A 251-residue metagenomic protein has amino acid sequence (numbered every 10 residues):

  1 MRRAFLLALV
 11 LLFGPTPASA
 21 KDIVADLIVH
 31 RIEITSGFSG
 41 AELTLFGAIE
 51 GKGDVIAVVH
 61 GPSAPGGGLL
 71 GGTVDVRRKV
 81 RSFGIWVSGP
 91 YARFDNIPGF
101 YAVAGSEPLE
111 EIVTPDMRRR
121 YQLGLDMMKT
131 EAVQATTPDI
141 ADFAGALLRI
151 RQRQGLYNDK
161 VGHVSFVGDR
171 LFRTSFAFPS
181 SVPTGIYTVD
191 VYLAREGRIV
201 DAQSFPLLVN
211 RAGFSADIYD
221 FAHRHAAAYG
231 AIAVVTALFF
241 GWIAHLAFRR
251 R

Functional and structural regions predicted by a protein language model:
L6-G14: Bacterial N-terminal signal peptides
T16-A20: Sec/Tat signal peptide C-region and signal peptidase I cleavage site
K21-F38: N-terminal edge beta-strand
A48, P62-Y91: Membrane-embedded segments
R78-P179, P183: Membrane-proximal low-complexity regions enriched in glycine and acidic/polar residues
A177, V200-G230: Short, aromatic-rich amphipathic segments at membrane interfaces that lie adjacent to a transmembrane helix or signal
S181-R211: Extended, hydrophilic extramembrane loops/domains of integral membrane proteins
H225-A233, A237-R251: Juxtamembrane interface at the cytosolic side of transmembrane helices
